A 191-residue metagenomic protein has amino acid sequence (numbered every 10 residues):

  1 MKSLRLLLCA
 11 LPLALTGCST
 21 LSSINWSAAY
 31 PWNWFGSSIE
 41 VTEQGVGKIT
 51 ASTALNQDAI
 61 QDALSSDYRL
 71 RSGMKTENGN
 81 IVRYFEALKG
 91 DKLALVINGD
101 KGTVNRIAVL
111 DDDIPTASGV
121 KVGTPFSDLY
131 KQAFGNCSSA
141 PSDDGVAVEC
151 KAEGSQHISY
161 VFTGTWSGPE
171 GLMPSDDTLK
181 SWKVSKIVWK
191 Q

Functional and structural regions predicted by a protein language model:
M1-S19: Sec-dependent bacterial lipoprotein signal peptides
C9, V148-A152: Short secondary-structure subsegments characteristic of cysteine-rich extracellular domains
S19-D144, K151, G171-Q191: Short helix/turn-capping signatures at newly exposed starts of structured segments
K92-L93, S155-S159: Short, charged/polar, Gly/Pro-enriched secondary-structure boundary elements
G145-A147, I158-Y160: Extracellular/mature segments of secreted proteins
S159-S175: Surface-exposed, gly/pro-biased binding rims or lids
